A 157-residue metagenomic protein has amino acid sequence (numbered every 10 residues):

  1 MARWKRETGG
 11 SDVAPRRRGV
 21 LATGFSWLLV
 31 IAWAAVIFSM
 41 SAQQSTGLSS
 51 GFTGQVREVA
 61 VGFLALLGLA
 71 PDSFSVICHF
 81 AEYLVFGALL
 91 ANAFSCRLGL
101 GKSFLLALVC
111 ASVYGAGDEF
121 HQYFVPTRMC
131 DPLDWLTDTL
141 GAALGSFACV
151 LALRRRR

Functional and structural regions predicted by a protein language model:
A2-F124, P132-L133, T139, A143-R157: Bulky hydrophobic segments
